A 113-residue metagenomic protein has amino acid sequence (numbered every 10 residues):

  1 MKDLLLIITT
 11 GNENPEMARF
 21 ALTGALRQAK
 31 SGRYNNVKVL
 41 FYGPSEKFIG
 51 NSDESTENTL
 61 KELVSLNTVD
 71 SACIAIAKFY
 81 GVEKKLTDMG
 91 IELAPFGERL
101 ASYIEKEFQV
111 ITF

Functional and structural regions predicted by a protein language model:
L5-R19, P44-S52: Short, glycine-rich nucleotide/cofactor-binding loops
M17-S31: Histidine-anchored nucleotide/phosphate-binding helix
A25, N36-G43, D70-I76: Short internal beta-strands
Q28-A29, R33, V39-S52: N-terminal beta1-alpha1-beta2 submodule of the flavodoxin-like/Rossmannoid cofactor-binding fold
D53-E83: A glycine-rich helix N-cap at a beta->alpha junction
E62-L63, Y80, T87-A101: A short aromatic-anchored loop/beta-hairpin motif
E105-T112: C-terminal binding/interaction regions
